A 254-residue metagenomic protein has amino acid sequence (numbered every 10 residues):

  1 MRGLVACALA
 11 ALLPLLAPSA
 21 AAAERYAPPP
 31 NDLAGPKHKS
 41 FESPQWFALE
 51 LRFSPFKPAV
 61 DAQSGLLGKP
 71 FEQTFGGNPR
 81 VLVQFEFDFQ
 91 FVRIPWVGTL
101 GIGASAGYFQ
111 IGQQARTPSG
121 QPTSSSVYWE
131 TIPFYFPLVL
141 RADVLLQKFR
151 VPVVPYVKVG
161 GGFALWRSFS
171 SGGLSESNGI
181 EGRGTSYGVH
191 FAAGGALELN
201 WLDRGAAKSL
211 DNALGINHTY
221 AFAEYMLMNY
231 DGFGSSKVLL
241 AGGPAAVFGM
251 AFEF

Functional and structural regions predicted by a protein language model:
A22-V92, G232-L240, A251: Short glycine/proline- and aromatic-enriched beta-strand/turn motifs that initiate or cap beta-hairpins
R25, H38-Q45, F91-L100, D143-V154 (+1 more regions): Short loop/turn motifs that connect adjacent beta-strands in outer-membrane beta-barrel proteins
P44, G194-F254: Predominantly the C-terminal beta-signal and adjacent terminal strand-loop region of outer-membrane beta-barrel
F47-L49, V81-F85, I132-L140, P155 (+2 more regions): Hydrophobic, lipid-facing positions within transmembrane beta-strands of outer-membrane proteins
F53, F89-F91, L140-V144, G195-L199 (+2 more regions): Residue-level signature of outer-membrane beta-barrel architecture
S54-F56, S105-F109, G160-A164, A196 (+1 more regions): Outer-membrane beta-barrel pore domains and translocons
A59-R80, Y108-F134, L165-S186, G234-L240: Extracellular/periplasm-exposed beta-strand and loop segments of Gram-negative cell-envelope proteins, dominated by
V83-S171: Gram-negative (and chloroplast) outer-membrane scaffold detector with strong preference for beta-barrel transmembrane
